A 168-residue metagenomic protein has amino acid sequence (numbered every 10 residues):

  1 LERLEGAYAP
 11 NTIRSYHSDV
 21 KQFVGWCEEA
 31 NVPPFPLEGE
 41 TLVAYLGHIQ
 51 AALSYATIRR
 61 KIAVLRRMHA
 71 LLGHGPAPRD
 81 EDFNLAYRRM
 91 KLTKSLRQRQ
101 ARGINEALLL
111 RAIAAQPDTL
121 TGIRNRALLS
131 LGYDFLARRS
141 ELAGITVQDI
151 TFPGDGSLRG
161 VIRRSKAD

Functional and structural regions predicted by a protein language model:
L1, G6, P10-T12, E40-D168: Conserved catalytic core of the tyrosine transesterase superfamily
P10-P36, R67-H74: Basic/aromatic-enriched alpha-helical hairpins
